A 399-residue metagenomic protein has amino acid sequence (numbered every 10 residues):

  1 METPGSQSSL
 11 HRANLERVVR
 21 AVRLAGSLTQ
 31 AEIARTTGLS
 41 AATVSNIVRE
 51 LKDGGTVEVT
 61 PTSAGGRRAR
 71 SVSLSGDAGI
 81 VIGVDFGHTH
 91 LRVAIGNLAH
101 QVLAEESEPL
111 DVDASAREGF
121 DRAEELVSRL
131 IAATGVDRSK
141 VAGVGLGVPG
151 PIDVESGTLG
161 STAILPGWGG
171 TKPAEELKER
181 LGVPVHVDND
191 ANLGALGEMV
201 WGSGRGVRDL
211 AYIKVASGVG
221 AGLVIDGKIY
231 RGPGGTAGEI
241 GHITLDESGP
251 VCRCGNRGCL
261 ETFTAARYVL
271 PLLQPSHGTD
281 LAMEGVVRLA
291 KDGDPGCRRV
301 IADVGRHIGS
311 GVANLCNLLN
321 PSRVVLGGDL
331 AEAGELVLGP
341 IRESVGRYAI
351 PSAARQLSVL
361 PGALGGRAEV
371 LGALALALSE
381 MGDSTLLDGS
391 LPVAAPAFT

Functional and structural regions predicted by a protein language model:
M1-S139, S248-V251, N256-T399: ATP-binding/phosphotransfer module of carbohydrate and carboxylate kinases, centering on a glycine-rich
L24-A25, A99, L165, W201 (+1 more regions): Short helix-capping/turn signature of helix-turn-helix
V59-T60, P184-N189, L223: General beta-strand structural signal in soluble alpha/beta enzymes
N97, V154, V224: Short, acidic, Ser/Thr-enriched surface-loop or helix-capping motifs
V102, L159, I229-Y230: Hydrophobic "anchor" residues
E106-D209, L336-Y348: Glycine-rich phosphate-binding loop and adjoining helix at the ATP-binding site of ATP-dependent phosphoryl-transfer
D190, A216, A373: Active-site glycine-centered loops adjacent to acidic/histidine catalytic or metal-binding residues that shape
R205-F263: Glycine-rich phosphate-binding loop of actin/hexokinase-like ATP-binding domains
